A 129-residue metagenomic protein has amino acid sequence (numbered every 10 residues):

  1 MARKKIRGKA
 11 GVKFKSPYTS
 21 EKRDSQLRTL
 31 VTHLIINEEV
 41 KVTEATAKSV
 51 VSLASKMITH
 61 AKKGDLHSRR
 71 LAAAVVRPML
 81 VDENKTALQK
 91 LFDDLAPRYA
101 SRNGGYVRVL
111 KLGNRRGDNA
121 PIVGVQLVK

Functional and structural regions predicted by a protein language model:
M1-A2, Y18: Charge-rich, N-proximal long alpha-helical rod segments
A2-V12, T29, H33-I36, V40-K129: Structured, basic alpha/beta domains of bacterial-type, RNA-associated proteins
K13-S20: A short glycine/serine-rich beta->alpha loop
